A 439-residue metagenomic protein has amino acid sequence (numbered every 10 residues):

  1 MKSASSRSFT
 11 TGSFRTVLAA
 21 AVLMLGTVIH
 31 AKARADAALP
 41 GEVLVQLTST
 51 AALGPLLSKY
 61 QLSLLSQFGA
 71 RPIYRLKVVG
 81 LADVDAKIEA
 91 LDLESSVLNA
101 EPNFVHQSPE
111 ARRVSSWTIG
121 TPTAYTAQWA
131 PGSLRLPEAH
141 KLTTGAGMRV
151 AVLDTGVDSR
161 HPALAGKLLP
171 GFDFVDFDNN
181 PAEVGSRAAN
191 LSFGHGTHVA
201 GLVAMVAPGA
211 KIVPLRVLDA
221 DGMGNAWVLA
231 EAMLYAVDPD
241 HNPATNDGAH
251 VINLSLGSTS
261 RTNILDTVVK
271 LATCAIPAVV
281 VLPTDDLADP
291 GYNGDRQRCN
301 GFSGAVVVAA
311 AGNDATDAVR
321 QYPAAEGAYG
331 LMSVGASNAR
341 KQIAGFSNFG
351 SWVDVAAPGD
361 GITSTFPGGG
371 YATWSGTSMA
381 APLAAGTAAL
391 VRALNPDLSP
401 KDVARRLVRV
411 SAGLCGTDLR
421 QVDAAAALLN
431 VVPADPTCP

Functional and structural regions predicted by a protein language model:
K2, R15-K59, D92-A111: Autoinhibitory N-terminal propeptides
A51-G54, Y60-T126, N313: Autoinhibitory propeptides
D92-R149, V157, P162-A163, D178 (+1 more regions): Protease zymogen maturation seam
P109, P181, A189, M223-L229 (+2 more regions): Substrate-binding/specificity loop regions of serine endopeptidase catalytic domains, predominantly subtilases
Y125-A127, K141-R160, P170-V206, A210 (+2 more regions): Active-site-proximal loop motif in hydrolases
V152, G196-T197, G201-A204, M223-L254 (+1 more regions): Substrate-binding/charge-relay-adjacent region of secreted/lumenal peptidase catalytic domains
A200-V203, V213-A220, A230, P239 (+3 more regions): Hydrolase catalytic cores
T245-V268, S303-A305, G330-S333, Q342-G345 (+1 more regions): C-terminal subdomain of the subtilisin-like protease fold in secreted/lumenal serine endopeptidases
